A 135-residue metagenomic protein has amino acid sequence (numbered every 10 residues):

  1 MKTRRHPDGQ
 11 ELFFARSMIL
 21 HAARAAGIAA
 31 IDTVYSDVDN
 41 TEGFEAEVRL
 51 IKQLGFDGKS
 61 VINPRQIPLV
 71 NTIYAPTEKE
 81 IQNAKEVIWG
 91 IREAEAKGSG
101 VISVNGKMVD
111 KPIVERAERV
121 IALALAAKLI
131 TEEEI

Functional and structural regions predicted by a protein language model:
M1-I135: Expand to "…catalyze enediolate/carbanion chemistry for C-C bond making/breaking, isomerization, decarboxylation
